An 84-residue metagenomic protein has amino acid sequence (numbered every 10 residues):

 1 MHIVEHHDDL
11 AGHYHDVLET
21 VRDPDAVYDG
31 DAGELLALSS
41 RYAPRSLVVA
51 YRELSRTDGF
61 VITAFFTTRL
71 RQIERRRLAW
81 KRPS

Functional and structural regions predicted by a protein language model:
M1-S84: Ribonuclease/tRNase effector modules and their secretory precursors
